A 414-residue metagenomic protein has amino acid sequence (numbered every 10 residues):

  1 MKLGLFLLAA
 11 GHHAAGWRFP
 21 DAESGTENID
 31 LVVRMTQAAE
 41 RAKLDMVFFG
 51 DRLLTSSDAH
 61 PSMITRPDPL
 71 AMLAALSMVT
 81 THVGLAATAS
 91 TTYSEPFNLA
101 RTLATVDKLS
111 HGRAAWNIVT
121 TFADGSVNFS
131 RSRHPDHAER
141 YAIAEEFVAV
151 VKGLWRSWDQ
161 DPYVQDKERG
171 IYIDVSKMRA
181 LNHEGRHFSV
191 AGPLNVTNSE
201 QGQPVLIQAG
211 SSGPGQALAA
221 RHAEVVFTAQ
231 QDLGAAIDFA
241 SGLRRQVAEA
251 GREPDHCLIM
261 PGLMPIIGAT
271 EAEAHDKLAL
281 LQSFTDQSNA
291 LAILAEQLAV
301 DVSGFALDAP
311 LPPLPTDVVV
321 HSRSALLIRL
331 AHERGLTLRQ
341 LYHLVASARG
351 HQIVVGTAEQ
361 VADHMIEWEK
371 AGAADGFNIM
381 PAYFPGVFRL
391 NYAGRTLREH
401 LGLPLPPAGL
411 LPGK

Functional and structural regions predicted by a protein language model:
M1-T80, Q201-P204, Y392: N-terminal beta1-alpha1-beta2 module of alpha/beta enzyme domains
L3, A39, K43, L76 (+8 more regions): Conserved, mostly hydrophobic/aromatic
L3-L5, V47-F49, V83-A89, G112-I118 (+5 more regions): Hydrophobic faces of well-ordered beta-strands that scaffold small-molecule active sites in alpha/beta enzyme cores
G4-G11, A138-Q201, G234-S241, R245-E369 (+1 more regions): An alpha-helical appendage that flanks or caps ligand/catalytic pockets
A15-D30, T88-F97, R133-A138, E200-G213 (+2 more regions): Active-site mouth loops of central-metabolism enzymes
Q37-R41, L73-T81, D107-R113, A248-P254 (+1 more regions): Acidic (Asp/Glu)-rich catalytic clusters
T55-S57, M63-P67, T92-F97, L233-D238 (+2 more regions): Acidic-and-aromatic substrate-binding clefts and catalytic sites of carbohydrate-active enzymes
V79, G84-F129, P135-F147: Hydrophobic or amphipathic alpha-helical targeting/insertion segments
